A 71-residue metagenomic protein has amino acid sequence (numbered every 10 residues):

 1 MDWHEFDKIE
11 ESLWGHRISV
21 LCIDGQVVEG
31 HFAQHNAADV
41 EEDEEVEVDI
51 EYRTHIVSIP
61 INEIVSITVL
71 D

Functional and structural regions predicted by a protein language model:
M1-D71: Conserved RNA-binding domains used in RNP assembly and mRNA/RNA metabolism
